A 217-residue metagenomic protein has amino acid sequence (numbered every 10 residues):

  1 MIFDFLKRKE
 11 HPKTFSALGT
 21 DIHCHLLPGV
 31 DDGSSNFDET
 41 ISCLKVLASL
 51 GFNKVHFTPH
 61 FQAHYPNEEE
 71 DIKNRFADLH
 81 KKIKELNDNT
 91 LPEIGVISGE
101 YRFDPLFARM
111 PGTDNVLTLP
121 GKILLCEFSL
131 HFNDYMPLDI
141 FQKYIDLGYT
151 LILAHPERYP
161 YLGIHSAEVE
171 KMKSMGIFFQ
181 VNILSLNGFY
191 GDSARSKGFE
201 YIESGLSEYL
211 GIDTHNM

Functional and structural regions predicted by a protein language model:
M1-L91: An N-terminally biased module of ancient metal coordination in phosphate/nucleic-acid-related enzymes
C24, H60-F61, Y101, P156-R158 (+2 more regions): Active-site metal-binding loops of divalent metal-dependent hydrolases
A48, I145, I202-E203: Non-catalytic positions within long, well-ordered alpha-helices that form the structural scaffold/packing of enzyme
F52, L206-S207: A structural motif
P66-F178: Extended substrate/RNA-proximal surfaces in nucleic-acid metabolism proteins
G163-E170, Y190-F199, S204, M217: Histidine/acidic-residue-rich catalytic or RNA/ligand-binding cores of hydrolases and nuclease-related proteins
G176-G188: His/Asp/Glu-enriched short active-site or ligand-binding loop at hydrolase and phosphoryl-transfer sites
S207-M217: Short acidic/histidine-rich active-site segments
